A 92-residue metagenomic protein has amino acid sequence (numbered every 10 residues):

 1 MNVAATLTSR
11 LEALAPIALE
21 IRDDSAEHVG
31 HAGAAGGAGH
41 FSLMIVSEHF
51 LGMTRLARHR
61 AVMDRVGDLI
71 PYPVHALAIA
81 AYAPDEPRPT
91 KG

Functional and structural regions predicted by a protein language model:
M1, G52-L56: Ordered, soluble secondary-structure elements with a strong preference for glycine-centered loop motifs and nearby
M1, S47-E48, I70: N-terminal/domain-start segments enriched in small and hydrophobic, helix-friendly residues, covering either
M1-A34: N-terminal first-folded block
A15-I17, G37-F41, P73-L77: A generic structural signal for short beta-strands and their flanking turns/coil linkers
H28-H31, H40, H59, H75: Histidine-centered active-site/metal-ligand motif
G30-E48: A short, structured beta-strand/loop element
S42-G52, H75, A80: Conserved interaction-surface patches within small, structured recognition/assembly domains
L56, R60-G92: C-terminal structural segments of small proteins and small subunits
